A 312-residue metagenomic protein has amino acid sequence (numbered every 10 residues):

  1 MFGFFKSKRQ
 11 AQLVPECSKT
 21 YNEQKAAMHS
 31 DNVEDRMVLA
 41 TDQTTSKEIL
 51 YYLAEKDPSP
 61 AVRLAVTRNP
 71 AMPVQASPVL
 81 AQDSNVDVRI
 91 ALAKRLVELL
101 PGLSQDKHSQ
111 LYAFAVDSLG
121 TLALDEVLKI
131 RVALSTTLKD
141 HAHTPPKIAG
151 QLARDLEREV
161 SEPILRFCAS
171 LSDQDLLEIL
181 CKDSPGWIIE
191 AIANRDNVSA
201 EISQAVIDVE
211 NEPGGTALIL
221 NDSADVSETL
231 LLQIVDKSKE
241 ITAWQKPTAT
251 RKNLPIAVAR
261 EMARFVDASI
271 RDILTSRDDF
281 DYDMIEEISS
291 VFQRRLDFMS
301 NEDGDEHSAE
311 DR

Functional and structural regions predicted by a protein language model:
M1-R312: Alpha-helical scaffold segments
